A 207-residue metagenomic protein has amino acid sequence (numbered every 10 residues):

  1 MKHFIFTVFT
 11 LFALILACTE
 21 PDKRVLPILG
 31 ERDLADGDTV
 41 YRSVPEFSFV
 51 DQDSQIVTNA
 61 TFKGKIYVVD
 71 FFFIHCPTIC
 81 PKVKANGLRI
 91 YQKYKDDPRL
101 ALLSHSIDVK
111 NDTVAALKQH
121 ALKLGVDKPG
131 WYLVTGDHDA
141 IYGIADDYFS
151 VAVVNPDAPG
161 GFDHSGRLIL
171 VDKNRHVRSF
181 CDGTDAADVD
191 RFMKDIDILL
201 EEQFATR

Functional and structural regions predicted by a protein language model:
M1-L16: Sec-dependent bacterial lipoprotein signal peptides
C18-D22: Bacterial signal peptide processing site
R24-A60, A85: N-terminal "domain-start" segment that seeds a small globular fold
V44-P45, Y67, S165-R167: Short loop/turn microsegments at loop-to-beta-strand junctions
V57-G87, L103: Short active-site neighborhood of thiol/selenol oxidoreductases, capturing the structured segment around
R99-T113, P129-I141: Thiol-based oxidoreductase modules, predominantly thioredoxin-like and allied folds used for disulfide exchange
K118-S165: Short, internal strand/loop/helix patches that form the active-site neighborhood or redox-interaction surface
P156-R207: Thiol-/selenol-based redox modules, centered on thioredoxin-like and closely related oxidoreductase domains
